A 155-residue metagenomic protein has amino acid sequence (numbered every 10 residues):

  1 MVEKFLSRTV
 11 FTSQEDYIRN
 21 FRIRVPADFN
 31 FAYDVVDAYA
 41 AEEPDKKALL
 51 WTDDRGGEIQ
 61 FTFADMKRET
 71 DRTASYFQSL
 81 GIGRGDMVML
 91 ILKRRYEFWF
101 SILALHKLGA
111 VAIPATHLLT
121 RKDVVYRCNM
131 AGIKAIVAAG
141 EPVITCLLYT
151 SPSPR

Functional and structural regions predicted by a protein language model:
V2-S7, A27-L49: A short N-terminal helical cap/helix-turn-helix that marks the beginning of AMP-binding/adenylate-forming
V2-V25: Short, charged, surface-exposed hinge/linker loops at domain edges that act as mobile lids or interdomain connectors
D45, L49-L103, T120-V125: Conserved AMP-binding/adenylate-forming core of the ANL superfamily
D71-S75, N129, E141, R155: Solvent-exposed alpha-helix faces
L103-L108, M130: Short hydrophobic alpha-helices that are characteristic scaffold elements of the AMP-binding
H117-L147: Conserved ATP-dependent adenylate/AMP-binding module captured primarily in the ANL superfamily
Y149-R155: Conserved small/polar residues in nucleotide/adenosyl-binding loops
